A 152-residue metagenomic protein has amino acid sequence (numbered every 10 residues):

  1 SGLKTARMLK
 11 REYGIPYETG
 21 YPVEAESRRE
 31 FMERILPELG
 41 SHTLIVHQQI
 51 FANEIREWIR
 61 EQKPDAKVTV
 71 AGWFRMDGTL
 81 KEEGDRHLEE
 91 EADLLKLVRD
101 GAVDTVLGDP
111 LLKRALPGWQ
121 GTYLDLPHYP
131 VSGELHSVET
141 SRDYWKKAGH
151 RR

Functional and structural regions predicted by a protein language model:
S1-R152: An N-terminal assembly and electron-transfer interface module characteristic of large anaerobic redox and radical
